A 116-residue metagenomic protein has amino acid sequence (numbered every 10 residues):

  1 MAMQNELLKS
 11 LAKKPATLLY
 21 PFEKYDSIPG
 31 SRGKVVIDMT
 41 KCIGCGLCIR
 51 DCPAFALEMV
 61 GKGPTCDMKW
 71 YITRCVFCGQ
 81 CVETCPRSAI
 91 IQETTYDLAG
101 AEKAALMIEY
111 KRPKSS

Functional and structural regions predicted by a protein language model:
M1-G30, I72-S116: Flanking helices and flexible, charged tails adjoining ferredoxin-like Fe-S electron-transfer domains in multi-subunit
M1-M3, M39, M59, M68 (+1 more regions): Detector for methionine-enriched segments
T17-P53: Short linear elements at protein peripheries
R32, M39-T40, D67-C75: Immediate flanking context of iron-sulfur cluster ligation sites
I37, L47-W70, Q80-D97: Iron-sulfur cluster-binding cysteine motifs and their immediate structural context in ferredoxin-like electron-transfer
